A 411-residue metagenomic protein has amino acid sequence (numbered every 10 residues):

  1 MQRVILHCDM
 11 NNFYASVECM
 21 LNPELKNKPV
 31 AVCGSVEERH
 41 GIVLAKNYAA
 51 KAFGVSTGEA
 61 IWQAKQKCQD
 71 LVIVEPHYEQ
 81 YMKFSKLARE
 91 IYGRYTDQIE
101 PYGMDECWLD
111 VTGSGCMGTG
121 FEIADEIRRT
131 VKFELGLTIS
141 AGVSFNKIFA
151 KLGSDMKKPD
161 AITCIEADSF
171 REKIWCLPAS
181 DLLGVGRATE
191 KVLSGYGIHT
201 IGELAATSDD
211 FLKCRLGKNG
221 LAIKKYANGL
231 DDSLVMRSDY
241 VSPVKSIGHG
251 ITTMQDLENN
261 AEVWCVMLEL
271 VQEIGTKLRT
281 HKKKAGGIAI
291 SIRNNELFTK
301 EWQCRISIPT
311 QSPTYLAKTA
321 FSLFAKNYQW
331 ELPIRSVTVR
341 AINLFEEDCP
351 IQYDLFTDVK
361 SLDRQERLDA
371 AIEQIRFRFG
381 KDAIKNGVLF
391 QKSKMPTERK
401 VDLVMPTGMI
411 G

Functional and structural regions predicted by a protein language model:
M1-K225, V235-S238, T276, L362-G411: Gly/Gly-Pro- and Ser/Thr-rich, intrinsically disordered tail segments characteristic of DNA damage-repair and tolerance
H7, T189-P333: DNA-contacting surface of Y-family translesion DNA polymerases
F13, V36-R39, N295-T299, L344-E347: Short, charged/polar surface micro-motifs in flexible loops or helix N-caps
V72-I73, F298-W302, C349-P350: Short small-residue beta-strand/loop micro-motif enriched in glycine and branched aliphatics
Y102-E106, S144-K147, K283-G287, L332-S336: Short Gly/Ser/Thr- and Asp/Glu-enriched loop/turn motifs at secondary-structure junctions
C107-G113, E301-C304, Q352-T357: Short, hydrophobic beta-strand segments
T138-S140, A289, S336-T338: Residues at or immediately flanking beta-strands
Y315, F321-R378: C-terminal hydrophobic structural anchor segments that stabilize assembly/packing rather than catalytic chemistry
